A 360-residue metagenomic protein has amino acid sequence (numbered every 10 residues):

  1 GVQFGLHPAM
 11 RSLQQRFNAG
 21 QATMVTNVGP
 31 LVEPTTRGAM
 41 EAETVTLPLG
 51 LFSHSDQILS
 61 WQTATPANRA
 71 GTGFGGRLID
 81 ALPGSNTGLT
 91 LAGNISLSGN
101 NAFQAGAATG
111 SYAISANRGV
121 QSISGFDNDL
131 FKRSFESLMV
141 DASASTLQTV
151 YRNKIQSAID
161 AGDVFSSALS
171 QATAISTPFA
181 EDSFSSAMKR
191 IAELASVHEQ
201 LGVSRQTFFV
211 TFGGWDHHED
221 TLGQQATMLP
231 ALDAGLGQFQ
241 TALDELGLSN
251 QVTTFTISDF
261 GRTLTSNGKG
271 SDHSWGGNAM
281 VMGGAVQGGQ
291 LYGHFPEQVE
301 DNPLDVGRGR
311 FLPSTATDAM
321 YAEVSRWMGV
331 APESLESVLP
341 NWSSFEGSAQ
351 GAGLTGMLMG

Functional and structural regions predicted by a protein language model:
G1-A234, Q238-E245, T265, V281 (+1 more regions): Feature for exported/extracytoplasmic and membrane-associated proteins, marking the mature portion
F209, N250-I257: Beta-strand segments within the central parallel beta-sheet cores of soluble alpha/beta enzyme folds
S258-Q290: Histidine-centered active-site microenvironments of extracellular/periplasmic hydrolases and transferases
